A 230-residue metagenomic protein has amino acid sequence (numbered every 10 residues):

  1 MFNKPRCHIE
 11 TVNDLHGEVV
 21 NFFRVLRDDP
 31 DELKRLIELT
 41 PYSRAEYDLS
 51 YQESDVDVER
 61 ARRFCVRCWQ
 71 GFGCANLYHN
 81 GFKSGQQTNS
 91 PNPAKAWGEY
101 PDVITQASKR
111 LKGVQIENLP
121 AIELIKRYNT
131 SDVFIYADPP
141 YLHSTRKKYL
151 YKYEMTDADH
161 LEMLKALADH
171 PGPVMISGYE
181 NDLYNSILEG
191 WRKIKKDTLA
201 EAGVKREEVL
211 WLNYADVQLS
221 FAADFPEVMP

Functional and structural regions predicted by a protein language model:
M1-T11, L15, I122-F134, Y141-P230: Class I S-adenosyl-L-methionine
M1-Y42: Conserved S-adenosyl-L-methionine
H16, D55-R63, N181, N185: Short, structured coil/loop segments at alpha-helix boundaries
R24, P101, L161-L164: Generic alpha-helical structural signal
R27-K148: SAM-dependent nucleic-acid methyltransferase catalytic core
